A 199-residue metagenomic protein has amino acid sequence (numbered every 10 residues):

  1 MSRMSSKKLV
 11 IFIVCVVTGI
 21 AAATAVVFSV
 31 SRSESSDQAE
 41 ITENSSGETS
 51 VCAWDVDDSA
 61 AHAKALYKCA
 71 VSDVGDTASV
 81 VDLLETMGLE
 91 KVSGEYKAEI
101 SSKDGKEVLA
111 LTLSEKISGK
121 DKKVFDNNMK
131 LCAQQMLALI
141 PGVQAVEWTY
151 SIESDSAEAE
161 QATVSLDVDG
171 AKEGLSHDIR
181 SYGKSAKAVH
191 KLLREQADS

Functional and structural regions predicted by a protein language model:
S2-C15, G19-I20, T24-N127, W148 (+1 more regions): Bimodal "functional hotspot" detector
D121-V143: Short, non-transmembrane amphipathic alpha-helical segments
